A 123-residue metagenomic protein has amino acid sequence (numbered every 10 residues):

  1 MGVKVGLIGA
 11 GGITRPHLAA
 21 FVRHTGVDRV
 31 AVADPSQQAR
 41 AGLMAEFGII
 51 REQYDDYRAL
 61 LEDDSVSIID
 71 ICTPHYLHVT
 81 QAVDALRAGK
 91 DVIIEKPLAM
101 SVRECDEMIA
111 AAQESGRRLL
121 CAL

Functional and structural regions predicted by a protein language model:
M1-G48: N-terminal Rossmann-like dinucleotide-binding module
I8, E95, A122: Short hydrophobic "strand-cap" motifs at the C-terminus of beta-strands
H17, I49-A111: Beta-loop-alpha module in the N-terminal Rossmann-like domain of NAD(P)-dependent dehydrogenases, especially those
T25-G26, A88, Q113-R117: Short helix-capping segments at alpha-helix termini
D28, R51-E52, R118: Conserved beta-strand segments of alpha/beta enzyme cores
A31, I68, R118-L120: Short, Asp-centered acidic motifs that coordinate Mg2+ and/or phosphate in catalytic or ligand-binding sites
E107-L123: Rossmann-fold dehydrogenase core element
